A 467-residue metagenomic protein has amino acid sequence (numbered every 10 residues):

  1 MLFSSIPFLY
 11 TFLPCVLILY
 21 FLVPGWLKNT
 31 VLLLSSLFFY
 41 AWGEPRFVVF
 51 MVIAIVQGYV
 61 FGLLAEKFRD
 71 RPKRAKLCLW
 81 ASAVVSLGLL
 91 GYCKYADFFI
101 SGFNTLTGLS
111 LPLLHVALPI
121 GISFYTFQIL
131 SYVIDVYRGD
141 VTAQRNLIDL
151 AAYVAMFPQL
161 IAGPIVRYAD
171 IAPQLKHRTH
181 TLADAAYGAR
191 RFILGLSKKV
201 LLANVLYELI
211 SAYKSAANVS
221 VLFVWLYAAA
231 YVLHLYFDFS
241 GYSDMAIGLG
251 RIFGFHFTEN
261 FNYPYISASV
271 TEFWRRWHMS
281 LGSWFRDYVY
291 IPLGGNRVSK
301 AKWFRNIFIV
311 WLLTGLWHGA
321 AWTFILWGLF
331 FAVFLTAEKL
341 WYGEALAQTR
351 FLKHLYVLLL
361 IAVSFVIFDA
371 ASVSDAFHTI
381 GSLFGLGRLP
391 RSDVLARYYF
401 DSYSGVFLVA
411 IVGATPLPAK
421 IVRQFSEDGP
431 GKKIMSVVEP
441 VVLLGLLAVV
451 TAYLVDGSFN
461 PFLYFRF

Functional and structural regions predicted by a protein language model:
M1-R466: Membrane-embedded transmembrane alpha-helical bundles that form the catalytic cores of multi-pass lipid-modifying
